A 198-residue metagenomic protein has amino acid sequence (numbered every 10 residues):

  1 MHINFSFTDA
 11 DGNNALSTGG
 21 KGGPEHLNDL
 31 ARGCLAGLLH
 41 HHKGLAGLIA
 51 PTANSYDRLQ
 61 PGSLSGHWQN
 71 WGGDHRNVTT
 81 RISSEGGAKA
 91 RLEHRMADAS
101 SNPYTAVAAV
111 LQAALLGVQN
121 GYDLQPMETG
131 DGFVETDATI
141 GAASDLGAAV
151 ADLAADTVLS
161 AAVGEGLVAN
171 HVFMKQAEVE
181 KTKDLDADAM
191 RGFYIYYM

Functional and structural regions predicted by a protein language model:
M1-E128, V134-T139: Active-site capping/gating regions of soluble enzymes
G132-M198: Acidic, glycine-enriched catalytic cores built around paired aspartates
